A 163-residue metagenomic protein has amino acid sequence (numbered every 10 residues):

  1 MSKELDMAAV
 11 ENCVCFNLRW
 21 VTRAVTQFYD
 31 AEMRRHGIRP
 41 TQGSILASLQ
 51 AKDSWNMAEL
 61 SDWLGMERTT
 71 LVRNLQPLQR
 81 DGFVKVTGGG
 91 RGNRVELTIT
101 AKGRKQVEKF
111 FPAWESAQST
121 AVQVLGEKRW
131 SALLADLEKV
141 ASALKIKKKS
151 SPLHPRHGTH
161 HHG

Functional and structural regions predicted by a protein language model:
M1-D6, V10, P112, Q123 (+1 more regions): C-terminal regulatory/oligomerization modules of transcriptional regulators
S2, Q27, A31, R35 (+2 more regions): General structural signal for alpha-helix termini and helix-helix connectors
A8-N12, F16-R19, R23-T70, Q76 (+5 more regions): N-terminal helix-turn-helix DNA-binding core of bacterial DNA-binding proteins
Q76-A135: Charged, amphipathic alpha-helical coiled-coil/dimerization segments
